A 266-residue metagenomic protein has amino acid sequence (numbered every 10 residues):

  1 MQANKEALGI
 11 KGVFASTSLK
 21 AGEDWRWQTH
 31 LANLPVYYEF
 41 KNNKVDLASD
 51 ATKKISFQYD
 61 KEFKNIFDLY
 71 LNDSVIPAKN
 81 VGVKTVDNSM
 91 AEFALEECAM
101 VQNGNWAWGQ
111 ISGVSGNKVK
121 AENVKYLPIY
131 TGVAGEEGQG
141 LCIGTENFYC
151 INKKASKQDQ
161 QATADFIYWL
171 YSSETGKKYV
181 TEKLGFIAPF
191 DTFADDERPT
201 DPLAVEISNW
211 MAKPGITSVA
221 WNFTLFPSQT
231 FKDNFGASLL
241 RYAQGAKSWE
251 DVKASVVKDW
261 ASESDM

Functional and structural regions predicted by a protein language model:
M1, S89-F93, A107-Q110, T163 (+1 more regions): Short, hydrophobic alpha-helical packing/hinge segments within bilobed ligand-binding/sensory domains
M1-A51, C98: Extracytoplasmic/periplasmic solute-binding protein
Q2, D46-V83: Glycine-centered hinge/linker elements that transmit conformational signals in sensory and ligand-binding systems
N4-L19, S172-K183, S262-M266: Bilobed periplasmic-binding protein-like "clamshell/Venus-flytrap" ligand-binding domains
N80-L95: Short helix-initiation/N-cap motifs at beta->coil->alpha
A99-N103: Paired acidic/hydrophobic, glycine-rich loop segments that form the ligand-binding mouth/hinge of periplasmic-binding
S115-G185: Extracytoplasmic/periplasmic substrate-recognition and gating elements
I143, Y149, F186-F193, V205-A261: C-terminal capping/gating helix-and-loop segments adjacent to ligand/active sites or protein-protein/ligand interfaces
